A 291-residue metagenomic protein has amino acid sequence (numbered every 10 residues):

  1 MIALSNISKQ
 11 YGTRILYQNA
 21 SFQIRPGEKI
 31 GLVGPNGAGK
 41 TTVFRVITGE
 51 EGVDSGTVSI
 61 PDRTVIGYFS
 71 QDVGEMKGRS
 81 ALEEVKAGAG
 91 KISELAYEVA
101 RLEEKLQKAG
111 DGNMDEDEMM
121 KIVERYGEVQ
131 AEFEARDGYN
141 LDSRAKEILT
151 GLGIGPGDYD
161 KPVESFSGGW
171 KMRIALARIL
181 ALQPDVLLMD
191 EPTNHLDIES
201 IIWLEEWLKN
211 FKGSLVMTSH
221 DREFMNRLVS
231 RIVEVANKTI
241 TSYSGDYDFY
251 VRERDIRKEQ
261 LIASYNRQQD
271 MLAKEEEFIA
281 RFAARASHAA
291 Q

Functional and structural regions predicted by a protein language model:
M1-N266: ABC ATP-binding cassette signature C-motif
A109-G112, I279-A290: Short intracellular "coupling" helices and adjacent cytoplasmic loop segments at the cytosolic face of multi-pass
R254-R285: Intracellular alpha-helical coupling/juxtamembrane segments of multi-pass membrane proteins
